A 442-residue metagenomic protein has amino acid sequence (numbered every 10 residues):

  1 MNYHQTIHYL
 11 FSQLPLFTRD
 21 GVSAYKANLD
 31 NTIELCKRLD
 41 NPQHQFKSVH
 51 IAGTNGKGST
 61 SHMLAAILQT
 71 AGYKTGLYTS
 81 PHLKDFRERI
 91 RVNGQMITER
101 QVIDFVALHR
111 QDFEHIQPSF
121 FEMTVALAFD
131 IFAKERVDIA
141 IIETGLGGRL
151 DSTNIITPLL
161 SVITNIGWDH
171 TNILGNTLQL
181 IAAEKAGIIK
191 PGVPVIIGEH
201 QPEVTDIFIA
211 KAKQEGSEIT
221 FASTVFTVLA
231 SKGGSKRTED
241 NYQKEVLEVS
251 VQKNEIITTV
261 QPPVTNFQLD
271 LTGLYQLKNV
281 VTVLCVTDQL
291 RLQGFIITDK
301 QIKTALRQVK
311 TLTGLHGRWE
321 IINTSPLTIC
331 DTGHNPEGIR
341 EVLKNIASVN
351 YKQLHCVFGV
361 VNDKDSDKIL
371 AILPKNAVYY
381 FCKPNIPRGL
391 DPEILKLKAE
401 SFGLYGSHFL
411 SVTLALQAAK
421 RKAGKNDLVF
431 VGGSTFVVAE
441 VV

Functional and structural regions predicted by a protein language model:
M1-G53, T60-H62, A66-A71: Short functional linear segments
V22-L29, E34-H44, T70-I156, N172-L174 (+1 more regions): ATP-dependent carboxylate-amine ligase catalytic core
Q45, K134, I139-T144, S152-V162 (+3 more regions): Nucleotide phosphate-binding/pyrophosphate-handling subdomain across enzymes that bind or process nucleotide phosphates
L64, R149-L159, V441-V442: Short Gly/Thr/Asp-enriched flexible loops that form oxyanion-binding sites at enzyme active sites
A140-E143, L160-P263, V280, L284-K303: Acidic, Mg2+-coordinating active-site environments of NTP-dependent enzymes
G198-E199, K211-K232, L269-L274, K303-V309 (+4 more regions): Beta-strand->loop->alpha-helix junctions that form or flank phosphate-binding loops in nucleotide-handling enzymes
Q201-K211, G216-T220, V246, L327-C330 (+2 more regions): C-terminal helical cap/extension that packs against the catalytic core of soluble nucleotide-cofactor enzymes
S434: Active-site-proximal loop/hinge segments that shape catalytic or ion-binding/gating pockets
